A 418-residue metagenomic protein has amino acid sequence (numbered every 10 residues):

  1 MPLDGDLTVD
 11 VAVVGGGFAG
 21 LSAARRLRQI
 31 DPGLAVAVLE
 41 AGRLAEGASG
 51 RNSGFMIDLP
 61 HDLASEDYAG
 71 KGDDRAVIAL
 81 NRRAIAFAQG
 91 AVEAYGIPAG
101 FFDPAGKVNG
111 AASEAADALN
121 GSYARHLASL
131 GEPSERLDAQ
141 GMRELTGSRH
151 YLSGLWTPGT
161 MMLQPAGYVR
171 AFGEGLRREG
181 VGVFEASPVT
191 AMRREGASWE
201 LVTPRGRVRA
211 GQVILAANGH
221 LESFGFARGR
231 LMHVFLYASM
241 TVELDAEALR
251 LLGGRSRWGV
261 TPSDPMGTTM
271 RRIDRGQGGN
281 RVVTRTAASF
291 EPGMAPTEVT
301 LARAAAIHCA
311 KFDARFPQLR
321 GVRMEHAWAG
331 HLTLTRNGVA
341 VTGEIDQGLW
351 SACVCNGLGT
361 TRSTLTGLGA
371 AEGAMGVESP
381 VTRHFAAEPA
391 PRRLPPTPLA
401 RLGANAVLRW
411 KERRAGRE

Functional and structural regions predicted by a protein language model:
M1-V11, Q29-I30, L34-A35, H61: Extreme N-terminal leader/targeting segments of oxidoreductases
G15, L59, T203, A210 (+1 more regions): Short, well-ordered coil/turn residues at beta-beta hairpins and beta-strand->alpha-helix junctions within
G15-L21, A41: Glycine-rich Rossmann-fold phosphate-binding loop(s) that bind the pyrophosphate of adenine dinucleotide cofactors
R28-R51: Glycine-rich FAD pyrophosphate-binding loop
G54, A94-F102, V189-A191, R207-D346: Active-site substrate-recognition segment that forms the wall of the catalytic cavity or substrate channel
D58-A139: Dinucleotide-binding Rossmann-like beta1-alpha1 core, especially the glycine-rich loop that anchors the ADP
A118, R125-A128, R149-G211: Helical element adjacent to the flavin cofactor pocket in flavoenzyme catalytic cores
N280, S289-W410, R414: C-terminal catalytic lobe of FAD-dependent flavoproteins
